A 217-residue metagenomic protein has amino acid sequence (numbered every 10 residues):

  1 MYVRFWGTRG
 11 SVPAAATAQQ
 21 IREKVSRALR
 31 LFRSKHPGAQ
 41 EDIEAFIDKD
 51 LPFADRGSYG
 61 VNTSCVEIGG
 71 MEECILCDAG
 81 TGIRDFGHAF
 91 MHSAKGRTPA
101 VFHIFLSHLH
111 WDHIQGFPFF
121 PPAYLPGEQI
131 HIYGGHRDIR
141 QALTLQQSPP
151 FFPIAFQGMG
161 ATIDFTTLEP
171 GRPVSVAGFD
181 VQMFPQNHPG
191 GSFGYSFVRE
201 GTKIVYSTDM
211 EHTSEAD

Functional and structural regions predicted by a protein language model:
M1-A216: Binuclear metal-dependent hydrolase catalytic cores
